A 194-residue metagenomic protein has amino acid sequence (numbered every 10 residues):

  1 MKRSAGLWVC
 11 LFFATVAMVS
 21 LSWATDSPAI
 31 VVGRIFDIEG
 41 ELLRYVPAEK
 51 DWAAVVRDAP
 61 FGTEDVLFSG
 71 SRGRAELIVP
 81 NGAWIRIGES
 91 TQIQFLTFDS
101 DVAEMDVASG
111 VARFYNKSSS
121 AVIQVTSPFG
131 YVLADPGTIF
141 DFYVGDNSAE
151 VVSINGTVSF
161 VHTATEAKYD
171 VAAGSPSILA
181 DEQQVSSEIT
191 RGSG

Functional and structural regions predicted by a protein language model:
M1-C10: Bacterial N-terminal signal peptides that target proteins for export
K2, T15-A17, E39, V46: Generic detection of intrinsically disordered/low-complexity segments and helix-coil linkers/edges
R3, V19-L21, L133: Intrinsically disordered, low-complexity segments enriched in Ser/Pro/Gly/Ala and basic residues
V9-S20: Bacterial N-terminal signal peptides
A24-G194: Flexible, surface-exposed loop/linker segments and immediately adjacent secondary-structure boundaries
